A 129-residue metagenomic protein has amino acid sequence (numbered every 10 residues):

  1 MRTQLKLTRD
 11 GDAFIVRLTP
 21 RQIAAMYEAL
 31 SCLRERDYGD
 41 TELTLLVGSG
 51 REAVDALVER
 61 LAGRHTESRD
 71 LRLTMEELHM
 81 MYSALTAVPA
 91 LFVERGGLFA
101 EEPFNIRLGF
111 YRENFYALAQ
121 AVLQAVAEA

Functional and structural regions predicted by a protein language model:
M1-A129: Positively charged, low-complexity terminal tracts and the immediately adjacent first secondary-structure elements
